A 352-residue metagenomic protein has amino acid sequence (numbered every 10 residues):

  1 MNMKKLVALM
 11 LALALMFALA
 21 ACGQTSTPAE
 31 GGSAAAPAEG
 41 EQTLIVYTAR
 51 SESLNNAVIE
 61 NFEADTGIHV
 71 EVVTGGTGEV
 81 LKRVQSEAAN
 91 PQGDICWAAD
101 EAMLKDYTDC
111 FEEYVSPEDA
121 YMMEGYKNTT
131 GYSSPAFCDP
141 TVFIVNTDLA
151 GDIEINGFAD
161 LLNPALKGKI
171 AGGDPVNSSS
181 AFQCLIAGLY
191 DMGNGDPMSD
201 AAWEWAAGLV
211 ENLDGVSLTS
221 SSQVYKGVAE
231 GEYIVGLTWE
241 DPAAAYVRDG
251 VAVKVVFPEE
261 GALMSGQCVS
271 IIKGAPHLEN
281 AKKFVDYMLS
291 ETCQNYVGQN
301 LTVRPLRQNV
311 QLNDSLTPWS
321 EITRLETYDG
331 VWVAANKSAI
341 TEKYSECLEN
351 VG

Functional and structural regions predicted by a protein language model:
M1-T43, N350-G352: Short, low-complexity disordered leader/linker segments with a strong preference for bacterial N-terminal type II
I45-H69, Y246: Short, polar/charged alpha-helical segment
T48-N56, G75-E79, Q85, P91-E232: Extracytoplasmic ligand-binding site segments that recognize negatively charged/polar headgroups
A102-Y107, A229, I234-A252, L301: A ligand-binding cleft/hinge motif common to bilobed small-molecule-binding domains
G125, D139, A206-V210, S217 (+2 more regions): Periplasmic-binding protein-like
V142-L149, L189-Y190, G266-H277, Y296-N300: A bilobed periplasmic-binding-protein/Venus flytrap-type ligand-binding module shared by bacterial periplasmic
A262-L263, I272-T327: Mature extracytoplasmic/periplasmic domains
D314-G352: Extracellular/periplasmic bilobal clamshell ligand-binding domains
